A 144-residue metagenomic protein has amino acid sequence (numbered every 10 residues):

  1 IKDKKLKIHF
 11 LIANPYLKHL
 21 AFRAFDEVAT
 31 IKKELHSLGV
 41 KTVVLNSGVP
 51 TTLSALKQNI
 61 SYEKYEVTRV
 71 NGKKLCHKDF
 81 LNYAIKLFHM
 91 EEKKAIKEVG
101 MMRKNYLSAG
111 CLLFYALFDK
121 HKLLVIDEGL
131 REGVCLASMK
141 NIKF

Functional and structural regions predicted by a protein language model:
I1-F144: Helical "lid/coupling" subdomains associated with nucleotide-phosphate turnover
